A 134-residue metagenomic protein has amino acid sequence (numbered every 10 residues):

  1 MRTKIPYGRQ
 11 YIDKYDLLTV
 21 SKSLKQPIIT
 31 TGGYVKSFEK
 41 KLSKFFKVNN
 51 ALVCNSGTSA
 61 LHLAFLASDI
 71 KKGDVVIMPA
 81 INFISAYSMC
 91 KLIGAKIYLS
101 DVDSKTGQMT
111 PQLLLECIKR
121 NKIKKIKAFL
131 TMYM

Functional and structural regions predicted by a protein language model:
M1-I29: N-terminal "arm"/small-domain region of PLP-dependent enzymes with the aminotransferase-like
M1-R2, I77-M78, C90, S104-L114: Hydrophobic, well-ordered secondary-structure scaffolds
I28-V75, M89, I93, L99-D101: Phosphate-binding glycine-rich loop
I81, A95, V102-S104: Active-site loop/turn elements of alpha/beta-hydrolase fold enzymes, especially the short glycine-/histidine-rich
I81-Y87: Conserved coil-to-alpha-helix start sites within the AMP-binding
K105-M134: Active-site phosphate-binding strand-loop segment of PLP-dependent enzymes
